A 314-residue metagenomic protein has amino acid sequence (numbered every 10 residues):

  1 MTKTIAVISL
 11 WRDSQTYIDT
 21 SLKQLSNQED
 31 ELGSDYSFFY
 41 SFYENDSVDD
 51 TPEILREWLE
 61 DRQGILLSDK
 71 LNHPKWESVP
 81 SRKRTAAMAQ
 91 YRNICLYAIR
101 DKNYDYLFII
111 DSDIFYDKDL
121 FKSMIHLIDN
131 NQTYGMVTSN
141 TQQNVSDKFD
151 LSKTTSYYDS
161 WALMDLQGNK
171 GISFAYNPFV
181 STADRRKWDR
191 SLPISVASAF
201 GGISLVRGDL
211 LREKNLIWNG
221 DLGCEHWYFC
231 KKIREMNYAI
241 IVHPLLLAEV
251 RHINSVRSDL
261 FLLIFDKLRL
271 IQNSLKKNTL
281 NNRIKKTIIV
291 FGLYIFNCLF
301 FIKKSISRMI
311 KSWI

Functional and structural regions predicted by a protein language model:
K3-S9, L25, F38-F42: Hydrophobic targeting segments
S14-D30: Short, well-formed alpha-helical segments that are part of the catalytic scaffolds of diverse glycosyltransferases
Q15, Y43-E53, L71-H73: A conserved acidic beta->alpha catalytic loop
L22, V48-R56, W227: Short, surface-exposed alpha-helical segments at coil->helix boundaries
W58-Y104: Active-site-proximal specificity loops/subdomain of glycosyltransferases
N103-F115: Short beta-strand-to-loop acidic/aromatic patch adjacent to the donor-nucleotide binding site
Y116-G208, R212-I217: Conserved catalytic core of nucleotide-sugar-dependent glycosyltransferases
R185-I314: C-terminal catalytic/acceptor-binding lobe
